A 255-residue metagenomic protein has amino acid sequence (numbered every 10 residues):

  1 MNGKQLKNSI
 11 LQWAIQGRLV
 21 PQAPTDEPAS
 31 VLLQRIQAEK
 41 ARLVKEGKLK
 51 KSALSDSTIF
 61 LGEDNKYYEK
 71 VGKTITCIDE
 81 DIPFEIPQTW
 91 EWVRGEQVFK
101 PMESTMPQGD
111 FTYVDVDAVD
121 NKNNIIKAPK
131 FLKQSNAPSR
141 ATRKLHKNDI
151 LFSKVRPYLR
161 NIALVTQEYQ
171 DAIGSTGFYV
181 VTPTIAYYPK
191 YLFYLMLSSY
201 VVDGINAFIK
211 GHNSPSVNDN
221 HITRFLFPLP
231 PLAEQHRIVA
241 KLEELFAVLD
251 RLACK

Functional and structural regions predicted by a protein language model:
L6-C77: Extended, domain-scale alpha-helical bundle/helix-rich regions
S9, R18, C77-M106, L232-V239 (+1 more regions): Non-catalytic DNA-recognition/assembly elements of restriction-modification systems
A14, R18, Q22, K40 (+7 more regions): A generic secondary-structure signal for well-formed alpha-helical elements
V71-D81, E96-T105, V114-K147, Q167: Sequence-specific dsDNA recognition surfaces
K100, R140-N161, V165, Q170-D171 (+2 more regions): Polybasic, glycine- and aromatic-enriched phosphate-binding surface used to engage nucleic acids
T105-Y113, A118, P129-F131, R143-L145 (+4 more regions): Short, surface-exposed loop/turn microsegments at beta-strand edges and helix-strand junctions
V155-Y158, A172-Y179, K210-L229: A short glycine-rich beta-alpha junction/loop motif
